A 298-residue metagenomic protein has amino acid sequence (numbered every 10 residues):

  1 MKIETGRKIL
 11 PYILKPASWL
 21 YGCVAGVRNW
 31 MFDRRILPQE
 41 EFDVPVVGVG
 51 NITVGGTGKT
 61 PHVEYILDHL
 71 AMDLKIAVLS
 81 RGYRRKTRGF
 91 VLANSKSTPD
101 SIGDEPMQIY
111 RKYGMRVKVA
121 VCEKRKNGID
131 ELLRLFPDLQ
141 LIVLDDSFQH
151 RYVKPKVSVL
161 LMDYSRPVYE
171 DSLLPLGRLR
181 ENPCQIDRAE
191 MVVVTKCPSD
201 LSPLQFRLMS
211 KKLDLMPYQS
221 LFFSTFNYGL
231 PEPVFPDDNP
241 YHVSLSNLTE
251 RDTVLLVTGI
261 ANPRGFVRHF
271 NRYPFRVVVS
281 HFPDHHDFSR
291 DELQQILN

Functional and structural regions predicted by a protein language model:
M1-D43: A transmembrane-helix-recognition feature enriched in membrane-embedded lipid enzymes and envelope glyco-/phospholipid
I3-R7, P167-N298: C-terminal accessory "lid"/substrate-recognition subdomains
L20, T60, I109, D145 (+3 more regions): Residue-level signal for inorganic ion chemistry
N29-S95, S199-D200: Walker A (P-loop) phosphate-binding motif
V49, L79, M162, S224 (+1 more regions): Hydrophobic residues at beta-strand termini and immediately following loops that shape nucleotide-binding pockets
Y65, H69, D145, H269: Rossmann-fold NAD(P)-dependent oxidoreductase module
A77-L79, L160, V254-V257: Conserved beta-strand elements of the Class I
Y83-P217: Phosphate/Mg2+-binding loops and adjacent switch elements in nucleotide/diphosphate-handling enzyme cores
